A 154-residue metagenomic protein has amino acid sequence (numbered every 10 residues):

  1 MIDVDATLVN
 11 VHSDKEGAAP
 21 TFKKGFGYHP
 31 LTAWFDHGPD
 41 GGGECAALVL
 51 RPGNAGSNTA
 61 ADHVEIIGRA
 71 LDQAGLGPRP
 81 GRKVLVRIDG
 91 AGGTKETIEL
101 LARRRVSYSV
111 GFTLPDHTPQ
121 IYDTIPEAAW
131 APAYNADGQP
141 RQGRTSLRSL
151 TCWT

Functional and structural regions predicted by a protein language model:
M1-D36: Active-site-proximal, Lys/Arg-enriched surface segment that forms a nucleic-acid-binding/basic interface patch
M1-L8, G43, L85-G93, Y108: Short, conserved catalytic/metal-binding motifs centered on acidic residues
V4-A6, F35, A47-L50, I88 (+1 more regions): Glycine-rich, histidine-containing beta strand-loop boundary motifs that form or position
V9-V11, N54-S57, G92-E96, D116-Q120: Flexible loop/turn segments at secondary-structure boundaries
F22-P78: Electropositive, glycine- and tryptophan-enriched low-complexity nucleic-acid-binding patches
A61, A91, V106-F112: Phosphate- and other anionic-substrate recognition elements at nucleic-acid/protein interfaces
I98-S107: Short, surface-exposed basic-aromatic patches at helix termini and helix-loop junctions that form
V110-T154: An anionic, glycine-rich sequence signature occurring as long contiguous blocks
